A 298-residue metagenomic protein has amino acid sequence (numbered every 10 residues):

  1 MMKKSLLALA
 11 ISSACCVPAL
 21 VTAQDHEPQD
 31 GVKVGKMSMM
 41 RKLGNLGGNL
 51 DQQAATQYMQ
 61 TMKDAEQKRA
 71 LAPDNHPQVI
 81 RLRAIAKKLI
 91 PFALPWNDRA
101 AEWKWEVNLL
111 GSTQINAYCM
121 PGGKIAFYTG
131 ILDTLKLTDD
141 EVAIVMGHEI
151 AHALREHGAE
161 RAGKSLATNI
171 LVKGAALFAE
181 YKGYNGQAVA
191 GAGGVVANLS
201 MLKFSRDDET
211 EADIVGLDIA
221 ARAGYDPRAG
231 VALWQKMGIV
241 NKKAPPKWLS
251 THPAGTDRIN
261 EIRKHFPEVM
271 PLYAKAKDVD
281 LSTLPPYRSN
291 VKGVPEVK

Functional and structural regions predicted by a protein language model:
M1-L9: Bacterial N-terminal signal peptides that target proteins for export
S5-L6, C16-K298: A Zn2+-metalloprotease active-site environment signal
S12-S13: Repetitive helical segments and hydrophobic/amphipathic motifs
